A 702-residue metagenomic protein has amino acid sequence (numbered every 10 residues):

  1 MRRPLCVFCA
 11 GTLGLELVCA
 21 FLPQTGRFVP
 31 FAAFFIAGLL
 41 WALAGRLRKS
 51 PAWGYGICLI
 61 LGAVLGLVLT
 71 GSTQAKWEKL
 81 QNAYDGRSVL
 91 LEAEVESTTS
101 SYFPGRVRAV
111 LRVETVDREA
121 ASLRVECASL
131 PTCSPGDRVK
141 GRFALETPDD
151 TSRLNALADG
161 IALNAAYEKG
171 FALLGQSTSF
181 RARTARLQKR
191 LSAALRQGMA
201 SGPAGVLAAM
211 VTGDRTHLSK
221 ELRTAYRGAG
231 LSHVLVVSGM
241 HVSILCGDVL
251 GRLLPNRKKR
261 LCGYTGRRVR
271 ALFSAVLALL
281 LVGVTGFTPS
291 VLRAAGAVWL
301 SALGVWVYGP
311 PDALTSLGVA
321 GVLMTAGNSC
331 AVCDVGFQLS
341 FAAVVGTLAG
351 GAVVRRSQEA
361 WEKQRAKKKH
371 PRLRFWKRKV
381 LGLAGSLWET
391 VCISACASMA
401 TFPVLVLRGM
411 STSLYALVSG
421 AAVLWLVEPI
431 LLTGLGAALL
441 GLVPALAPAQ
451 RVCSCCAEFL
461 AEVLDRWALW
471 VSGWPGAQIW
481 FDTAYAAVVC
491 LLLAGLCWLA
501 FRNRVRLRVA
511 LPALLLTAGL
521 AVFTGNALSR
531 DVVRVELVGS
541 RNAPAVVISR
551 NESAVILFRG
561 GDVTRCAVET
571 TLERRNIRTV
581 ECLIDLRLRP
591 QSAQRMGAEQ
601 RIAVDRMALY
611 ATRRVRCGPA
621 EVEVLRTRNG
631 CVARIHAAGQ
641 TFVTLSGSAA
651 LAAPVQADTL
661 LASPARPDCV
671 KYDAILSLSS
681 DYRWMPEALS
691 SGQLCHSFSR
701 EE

Functional and structural regions predicted by a protein language model:
M1-K79, S88-E92, L253-L261, T265 (+1 more regions): Transmembrane helix-bundle segments that form internal channels/tunnels in multi-pass membrane proteins, characterized
V7, A33-F34, S274, A278 (+5 more regions): Hydrophobic core segments of transmembrane alpha-helices in multi-pass, intramembrane catalytic enzymes
L17, V276-G283, W299-W306, V322-C330 (+4 more regions): Alpha-helical transmembrane segments of multipass membrane proteins
F21-T25, V282-V291, W306-P311, G327-F337 (+1 more regions): Membrane-interface helix caps and helix-loop-helix hairpins in membrane proteins
S72-S129, R142, N526-R595, R601-A603 (+1 more regions): Membrane-interface segments at or immediately adjacent to transmembrane helices that form the boundary between
S97-T178: OB-fold single-stranded nucleic acid-binding module
A162-A297, L303: Aromatic-rich juxtamembrane segments at the membrane interface
P203, R215, T325-C333, L469-R504 (+5 more regions): Core dinuclear metal-dependent hydrolase active-site scaffold
